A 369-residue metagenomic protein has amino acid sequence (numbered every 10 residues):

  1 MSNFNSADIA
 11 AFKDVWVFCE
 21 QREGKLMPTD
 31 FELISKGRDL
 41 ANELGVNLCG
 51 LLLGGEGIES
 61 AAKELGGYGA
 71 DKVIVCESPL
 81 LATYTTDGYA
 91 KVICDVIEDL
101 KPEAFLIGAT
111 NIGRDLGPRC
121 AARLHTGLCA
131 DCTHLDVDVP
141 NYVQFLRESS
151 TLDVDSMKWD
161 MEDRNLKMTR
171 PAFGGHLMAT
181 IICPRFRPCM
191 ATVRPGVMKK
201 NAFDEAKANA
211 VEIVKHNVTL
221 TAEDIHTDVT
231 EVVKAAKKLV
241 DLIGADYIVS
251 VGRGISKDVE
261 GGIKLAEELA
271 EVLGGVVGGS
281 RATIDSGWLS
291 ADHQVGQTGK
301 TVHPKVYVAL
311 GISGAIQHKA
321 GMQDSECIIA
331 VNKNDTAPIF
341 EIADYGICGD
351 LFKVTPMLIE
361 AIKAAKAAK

Functional and structural regions predicted by a protein language model:
M1-K369: N-terminal glycine-rich FAD/FM-binding segment characteristic of electron-transfer flavoproteins
